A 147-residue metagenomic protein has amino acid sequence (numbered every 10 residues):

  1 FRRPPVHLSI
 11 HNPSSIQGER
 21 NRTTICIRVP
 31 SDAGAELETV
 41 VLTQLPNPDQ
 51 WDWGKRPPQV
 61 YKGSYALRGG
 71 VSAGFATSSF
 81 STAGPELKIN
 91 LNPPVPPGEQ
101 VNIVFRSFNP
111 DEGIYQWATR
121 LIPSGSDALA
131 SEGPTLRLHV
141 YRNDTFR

Functional and structural regions predicted by a protein language model:
F1-R3: Proline/serine/threonine-rich low-complexity linkers at boundaries of modular beta-sandwich domains
P5-Q59: Early exported N-terminus immediately downstream of N-terminal targeting peptides
I10, G18, G34-E36, S107-R147: Helix-rich interaction surfaces within compact, conserved domain-sized segments that mediate assembly or partner
P13-S14, F75-S79, N90-P93: Beta-strand-rich interaction surfaces with strong enrichment in secreted/lumenal proteins
I16-N21, S79-E86: Short, ordered beta-strand-loop transition motifs
T24-R28, T39-V41, K88, N102-V104 (+1 more regions): Beta-strand secondary-structure signal
P46-A83: A surface/secretory-pathway sequence property marking extracellular, secreted, or lumenal proteins enriched
P94-E112: Low-complexity, intrinsically disordered segments enriched in Ser/Thr together with acidic residues
